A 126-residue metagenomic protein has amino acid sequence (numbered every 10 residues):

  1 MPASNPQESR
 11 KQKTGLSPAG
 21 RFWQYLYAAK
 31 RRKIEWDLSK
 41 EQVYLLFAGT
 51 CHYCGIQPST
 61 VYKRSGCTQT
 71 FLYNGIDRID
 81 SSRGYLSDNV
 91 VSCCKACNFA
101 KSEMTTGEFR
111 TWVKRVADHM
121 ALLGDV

Functional and structural regions predicted by a protein language model:
M1-W23: BZIP DNA-binding basic region
P2-S4, K33-D37, F47, R110-T111 (+1 more regions): DEDD superfamily 3′-5′ metal-dependent exonuclease/proofreading module
P18-K30, I34-L38: Nucleic-acid endo/exonuclease domains
G20, Y62-S65, E103-F109: Short, solvent-exposed loop/turn and secondary-structure capping segments
W36, K40, Y53-S92, K101: Histidine-centered nuclease catalytic patch
Q42-L46: Extracellular/lumenal carbohydrate-interaction signature centered on repeated Trp-anchored short motifs
D88, A96-V126: A detector for short metal-coordination/catalytic motifs
